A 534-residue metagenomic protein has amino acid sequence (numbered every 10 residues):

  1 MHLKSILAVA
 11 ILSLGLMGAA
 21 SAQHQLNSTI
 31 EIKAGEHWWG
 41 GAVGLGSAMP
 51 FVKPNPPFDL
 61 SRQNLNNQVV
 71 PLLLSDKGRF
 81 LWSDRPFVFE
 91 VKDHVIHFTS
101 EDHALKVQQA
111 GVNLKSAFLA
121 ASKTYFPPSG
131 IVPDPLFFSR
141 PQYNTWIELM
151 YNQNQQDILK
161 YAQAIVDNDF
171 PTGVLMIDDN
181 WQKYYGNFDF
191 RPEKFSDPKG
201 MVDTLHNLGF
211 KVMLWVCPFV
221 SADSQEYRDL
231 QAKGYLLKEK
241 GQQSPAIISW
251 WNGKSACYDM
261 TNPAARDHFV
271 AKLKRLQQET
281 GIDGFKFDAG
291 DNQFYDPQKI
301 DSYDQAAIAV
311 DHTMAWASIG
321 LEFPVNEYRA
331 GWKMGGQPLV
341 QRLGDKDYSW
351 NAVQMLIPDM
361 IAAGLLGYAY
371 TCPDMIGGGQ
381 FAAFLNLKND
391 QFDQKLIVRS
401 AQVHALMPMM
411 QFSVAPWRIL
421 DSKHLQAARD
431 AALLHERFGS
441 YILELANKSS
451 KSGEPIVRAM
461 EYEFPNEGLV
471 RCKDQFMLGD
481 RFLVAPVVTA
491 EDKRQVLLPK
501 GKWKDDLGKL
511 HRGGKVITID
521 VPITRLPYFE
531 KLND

Functional and structural regions predicted by a protein language model:
M1-A8: Bacterial N-terminal signal peptides that target proteins for export
A8-G15: Bacterial N-terminal signal peptides
A19-A22: Boundary at the C-terminal end of the N-terminal hydrophobic targeting segment
H24-D534: Catalytic-domain carbohydrate-binding cleft regions of carbohydrate-active enzymes
